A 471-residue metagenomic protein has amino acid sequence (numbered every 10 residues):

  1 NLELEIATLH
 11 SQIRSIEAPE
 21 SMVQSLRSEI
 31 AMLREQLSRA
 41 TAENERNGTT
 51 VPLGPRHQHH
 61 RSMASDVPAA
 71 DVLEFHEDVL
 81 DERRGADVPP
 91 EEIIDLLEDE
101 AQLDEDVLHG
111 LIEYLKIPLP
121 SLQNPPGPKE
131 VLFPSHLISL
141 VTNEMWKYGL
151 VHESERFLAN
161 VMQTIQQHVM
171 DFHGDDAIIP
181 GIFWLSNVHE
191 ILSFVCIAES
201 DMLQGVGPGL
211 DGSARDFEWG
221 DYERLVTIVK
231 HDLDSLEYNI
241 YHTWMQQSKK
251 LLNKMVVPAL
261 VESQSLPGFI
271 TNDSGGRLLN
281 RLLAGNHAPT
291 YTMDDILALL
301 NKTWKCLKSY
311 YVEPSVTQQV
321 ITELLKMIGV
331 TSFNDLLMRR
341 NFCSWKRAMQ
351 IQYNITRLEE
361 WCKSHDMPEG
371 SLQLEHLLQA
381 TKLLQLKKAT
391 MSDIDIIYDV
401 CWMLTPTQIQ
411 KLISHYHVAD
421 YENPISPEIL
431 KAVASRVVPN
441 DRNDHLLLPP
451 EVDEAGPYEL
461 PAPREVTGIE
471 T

Functional and structural regions predicted by a protein language model:
N1-A7, F183-S186: Short intrinsically disordered, low-complexity coil segments enriched in acidic
E3-A101, V107, R339, K346-T471: Eukaryotic terminal intrinsically disordered regions
P52-Q352: Extended cytosolic scaffolds built from alpha-helical repeats
